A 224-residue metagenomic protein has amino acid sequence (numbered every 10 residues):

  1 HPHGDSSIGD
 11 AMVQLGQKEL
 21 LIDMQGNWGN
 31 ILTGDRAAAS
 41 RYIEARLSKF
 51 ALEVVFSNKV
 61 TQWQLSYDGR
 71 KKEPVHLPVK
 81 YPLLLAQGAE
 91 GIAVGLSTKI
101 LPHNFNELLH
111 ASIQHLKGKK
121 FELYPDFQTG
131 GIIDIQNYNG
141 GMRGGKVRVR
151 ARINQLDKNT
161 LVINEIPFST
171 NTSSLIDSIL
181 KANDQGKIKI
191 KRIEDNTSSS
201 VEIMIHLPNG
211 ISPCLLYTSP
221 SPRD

Functional and structural regions predicted by a protein language model:
H1-G144, M204: Catalytic phosphate-handling regions of large nucleic-acid enzymes and associated NTPases
S57, V75, A86-E90, M142-V147 (+5 more regions): Short flexible coil/turn linkers enriched for glycine and charged/polar residues that connect secondary-structure
I100-P102, G210-P213: Short beta-strands and strand-coil junctions in structured, solvent-facing domains, enriched
K119-E122, K187-E194: Flexible helix-coil linker/hinge segments at domain or subdomain boundaries
I176-D184: Short alpha-helical elements within RNA-binding folds
Y217-D224: Conserved small/polar residues in nucleotide/adenosyl-binding loops
